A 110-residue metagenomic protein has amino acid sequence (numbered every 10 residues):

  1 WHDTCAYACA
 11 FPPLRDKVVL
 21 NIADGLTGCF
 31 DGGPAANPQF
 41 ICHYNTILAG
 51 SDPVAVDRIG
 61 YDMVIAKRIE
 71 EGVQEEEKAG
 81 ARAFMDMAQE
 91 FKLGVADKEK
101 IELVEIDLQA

Functional and structural regions predicted by a protein language model:
W1-A110: Extended, low-polarity segments enriched in aliphatic/aromatic residues
